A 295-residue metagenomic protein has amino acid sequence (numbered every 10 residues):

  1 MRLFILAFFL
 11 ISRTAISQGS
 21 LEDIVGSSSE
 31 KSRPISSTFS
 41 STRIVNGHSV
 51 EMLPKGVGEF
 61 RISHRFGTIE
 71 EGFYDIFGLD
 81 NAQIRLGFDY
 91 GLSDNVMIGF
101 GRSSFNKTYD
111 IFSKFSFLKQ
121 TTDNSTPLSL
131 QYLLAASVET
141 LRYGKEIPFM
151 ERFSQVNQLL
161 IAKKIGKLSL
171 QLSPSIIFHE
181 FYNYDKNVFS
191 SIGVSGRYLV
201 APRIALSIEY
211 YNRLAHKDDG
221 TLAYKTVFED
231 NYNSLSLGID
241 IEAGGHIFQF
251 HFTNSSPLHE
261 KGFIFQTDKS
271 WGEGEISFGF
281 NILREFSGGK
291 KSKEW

Functional and structural regions predicted by a protein language model:
M1-F4: Positively charged n-region of N-terminal signal peptides that target proteins for export
S12-T14: N-terminal signal peptide c-region/cleavage motif recognized by signal peptidases
Q18-Y143, R152-N157, K163-L172, I177-F178 (+2 more regions): Transmembrane beta-barrel domains of Gram-negative outer membranes and organellar outer membranes
G144-P148, F181-Y182: Flexible, glycine/proline-enriched loop segments at strand-loop-helix junctions that form or flank small-ligand binding
V156-L159, I192-V194: Short secondary-structure capping micro-motifs at structural edges
S169-G220: A mid-sequence, solvent-exposed acidic-amphipathic segment
